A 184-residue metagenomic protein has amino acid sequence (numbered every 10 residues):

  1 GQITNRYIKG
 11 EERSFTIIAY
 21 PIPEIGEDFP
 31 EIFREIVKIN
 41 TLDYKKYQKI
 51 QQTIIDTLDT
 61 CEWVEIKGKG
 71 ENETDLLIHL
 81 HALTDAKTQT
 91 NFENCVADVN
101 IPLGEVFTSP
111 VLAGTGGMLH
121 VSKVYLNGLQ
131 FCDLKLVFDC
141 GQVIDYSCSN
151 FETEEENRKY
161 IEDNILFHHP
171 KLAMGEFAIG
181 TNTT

Functional and structural regions predicted by a protein language model:
G1-G114: Active-site bordering "gate/hinge" segments that shape substrate access to catalytic or cofactor-binding pockets
S14-T16, G117-M118, M174-F177: Structural motif
Y20-P21, S122-V124, T181-N182: Fold-independent oxyanion-binding glycine-rich loops and adjacent beta-strand/coil segments at enzyme active sites
E24, D85, L126-G128, T153 (+1 more regions): A broad, structure-centric signal for solvent-exposed, well-ordered loop/edge residues that line or flank functional
Q51-T53, E105-V106, H120-Y125, N164: Intrinsically disordered, low-complexity segments enriched in polar/charged residues with Gly/Pro, especially when
W63, E73-H81, A113-T153, N157-R158: Metallocofactor- and cofactor-centric catalytic cores in central/energy metabolism, strongly enriched
D145-T184: Dual-mode signal for accessory low-complexity, basic/Gly-rich regions
